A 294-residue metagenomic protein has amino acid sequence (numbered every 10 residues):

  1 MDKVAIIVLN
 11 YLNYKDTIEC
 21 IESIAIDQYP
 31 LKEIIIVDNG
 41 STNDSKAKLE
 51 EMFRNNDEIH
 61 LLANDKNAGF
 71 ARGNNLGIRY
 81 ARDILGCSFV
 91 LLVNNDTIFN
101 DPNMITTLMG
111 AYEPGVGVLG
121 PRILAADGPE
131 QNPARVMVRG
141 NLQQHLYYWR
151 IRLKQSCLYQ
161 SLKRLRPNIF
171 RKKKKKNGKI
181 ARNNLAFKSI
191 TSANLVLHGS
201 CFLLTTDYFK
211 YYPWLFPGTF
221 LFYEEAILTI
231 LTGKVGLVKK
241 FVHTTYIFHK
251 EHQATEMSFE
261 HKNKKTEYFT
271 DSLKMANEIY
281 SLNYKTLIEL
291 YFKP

Functional and structural regions predicted by a protein language model:
Y14, S23, D38-L49, K66: A conserved acidic beta->alpha catalytic loop
E22-L31: Short, acidic, metal-binding catalytic loop of nucleotide-sugar glycosyltransferases
L31-G40, L62-N64: Short beta-strand/loop segment that forms part of the nucleotide-sugar
N64-I84: Glycine-rich, basic loop-to-helix element that forms the pyrophosphate-binding segment of sugar-nucleotide handling
G86-I98: Short beta-strand-to-loop acidic/aromatic patch adjacent to the donor-nucleotide binding site
I98-R135: Conserved donor NDP-sugar-binding/catalytic core segment of glycosyltransferases
Y159-K175, R182-L204: A recurrent flexible, glycine/aromatic-enriched loop bordering the glycosyltransferase active site that acts as
F187-S189, L195-Y246: A short, conserved alpha-helix in the catalytic core of glycosyltransferases
